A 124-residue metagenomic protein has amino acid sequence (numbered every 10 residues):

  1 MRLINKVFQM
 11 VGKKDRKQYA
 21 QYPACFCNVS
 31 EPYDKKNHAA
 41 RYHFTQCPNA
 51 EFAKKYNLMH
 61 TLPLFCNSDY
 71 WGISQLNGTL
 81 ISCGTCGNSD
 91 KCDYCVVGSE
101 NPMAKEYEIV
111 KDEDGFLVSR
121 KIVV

Functional and structural regions predicted by a protein language model:
M1-K55: Amphipathic interaction/junction segments at domain boundaries or subunit interfaces
N28-V29, T79-C83: A short linear hydrophobic-aromatic micro-motif
K36, G98-S99: Short acidic-glycine loop/turn motifs at beta-strand connectors
A39, G84-T85: DNA-contacting interfaces and partner/effector-binding or oligomerization modules in DNA-centric proteins
A40-P48, Y56, L62-T79: Long, amphipathic alpha-helical coupling/dimerization segments that relay conformational signals between
N49-F52, S99-E106: Short, charged/polar, Gly/Pro-enriched secondary-structure boundary elements
C83, S89-G98: C-terminal edge-of-domain segments
I109-V124: Short, cationic low-complexity segments
